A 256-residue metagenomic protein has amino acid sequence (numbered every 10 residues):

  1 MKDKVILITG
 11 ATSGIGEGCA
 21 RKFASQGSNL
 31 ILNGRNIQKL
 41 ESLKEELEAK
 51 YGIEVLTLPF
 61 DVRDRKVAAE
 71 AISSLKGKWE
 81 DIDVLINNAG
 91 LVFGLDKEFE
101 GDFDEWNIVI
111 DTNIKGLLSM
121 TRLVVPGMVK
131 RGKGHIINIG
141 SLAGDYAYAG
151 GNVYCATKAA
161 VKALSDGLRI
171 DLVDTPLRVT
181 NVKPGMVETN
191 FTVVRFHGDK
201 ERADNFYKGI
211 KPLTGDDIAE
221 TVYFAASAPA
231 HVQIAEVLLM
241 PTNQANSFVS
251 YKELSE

Functional and structural regions predicted by a protein language model:
T12-G14: Conserved glycine-rich cofactor-binding loop
S28-S42: Conserved glycine-rich Rossmann-like NAD(P)H-binding loop of the short-chain dehydrogenase/reductase
I37-Q38, P59-A71, F103: The beta1-alpha1 cofactor-binding region of Rossmann-like NAD(H)/NADP(H)-dependent oxidoreductases
D96-E98, D102-I108: Substrate-binding pocket helix/loop in short-chain dehydrogenase/reductase
T121, T157: Active-site helix of classical SDR
S141: Residue(s) in the substrate-gating loop at a strand-loop-helix junction that position the organic substrate next
N181-V182, E201-F248: C-terminal helical subdomain
